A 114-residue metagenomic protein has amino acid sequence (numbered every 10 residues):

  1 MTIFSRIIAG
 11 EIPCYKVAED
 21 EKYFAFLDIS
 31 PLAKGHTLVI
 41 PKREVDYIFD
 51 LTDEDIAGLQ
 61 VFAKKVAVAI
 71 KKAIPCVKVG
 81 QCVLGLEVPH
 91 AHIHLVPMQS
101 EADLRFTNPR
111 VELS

Functional and structural regions predicted by a protein language model:
M1-S114: HIT superfamily nucleotide-processing domains
